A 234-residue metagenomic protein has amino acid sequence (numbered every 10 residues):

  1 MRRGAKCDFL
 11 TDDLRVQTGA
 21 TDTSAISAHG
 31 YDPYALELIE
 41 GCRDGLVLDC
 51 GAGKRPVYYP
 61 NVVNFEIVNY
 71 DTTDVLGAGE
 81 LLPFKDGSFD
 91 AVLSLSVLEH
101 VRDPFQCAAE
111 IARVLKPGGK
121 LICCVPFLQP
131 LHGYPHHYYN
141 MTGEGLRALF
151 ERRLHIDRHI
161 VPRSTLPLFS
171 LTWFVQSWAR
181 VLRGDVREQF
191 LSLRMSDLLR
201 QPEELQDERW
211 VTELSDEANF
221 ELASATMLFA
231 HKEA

Functional and structural regions predicted by a protein language model:
M1-I39: Class I SAM-dependent methyltransferase Rossmann-like catalytic core, especially the SAM/SAH-binding loop
A5-F9, G19, F84, L115-K120 (+1 more regions): Short hydrophobic/aromatic-rich motifs at helix boundaries and adjacent loops
A20-T23, V75, R194-R200: A short, charged, and often flexible helix/loop element on the N-terminal side of the glycosyltransferase catalytic
T21-S24, A78, H132, D216: Residues at structural and domain junctions
T23-I26, L95, E99, A218: Short, surface-exposed alpha-helical recognition segments that flank or form part of ligand/macromolecule-binding
H29-G30, T73-D74, R209-T212: Short gly/ser/thr-rich secondary-structure transition/capping motifs
P33-H132, T142-E144, L228-H231: Conserved SAM-binding loop
F105-Q106, E110, K116, K120-A234: S-adenosyl-L-methionine-dependent methyltransferase catalytic module, highlighting the catalytic core
